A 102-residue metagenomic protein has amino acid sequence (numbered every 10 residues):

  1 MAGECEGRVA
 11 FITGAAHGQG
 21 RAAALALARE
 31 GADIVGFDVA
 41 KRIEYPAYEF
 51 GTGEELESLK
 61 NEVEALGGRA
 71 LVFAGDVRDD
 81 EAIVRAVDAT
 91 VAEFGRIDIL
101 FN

Functional and structural regions predicted by a protein language model:
A2-R42: Canonical Rossmann dinucleotide-binding motif of NAD(H)/NADP(H)-dependent dehydrogenases/reductases, specifically
C5-E6, L66-L71, D88-N102: A glycine-rich helix->loop->beta "capping" turn within Rossmann-like NAD(P)(H)-dependent oxidoreductase domains
A10-I12, Q19, D76, T90 (+1 more regions): Conserved small-residue
R21, L25, R29, L71 (+2 more regions): Amphipathic, non-transmembrane alpha-helical secondary structure
L25, E57-E64, V91: Class I S-adenosyl-L-methionine
D38, D76, D98: Acidic active-site catalytic centers that drive phospho-/nucleotidyl reactions and related ester hydrolyses
D38-E62: Glycine-rich phosphate-binding loop and adjoining beta1-alpha1-beta2 segment of Rossmann-like nucleotide-binding folds
G53-E57, F73-D88: The beta1-alpha1 cofactor-binding region of Rossmann-like NAD(H)/NADP(H)-dependent oxidoreductases
